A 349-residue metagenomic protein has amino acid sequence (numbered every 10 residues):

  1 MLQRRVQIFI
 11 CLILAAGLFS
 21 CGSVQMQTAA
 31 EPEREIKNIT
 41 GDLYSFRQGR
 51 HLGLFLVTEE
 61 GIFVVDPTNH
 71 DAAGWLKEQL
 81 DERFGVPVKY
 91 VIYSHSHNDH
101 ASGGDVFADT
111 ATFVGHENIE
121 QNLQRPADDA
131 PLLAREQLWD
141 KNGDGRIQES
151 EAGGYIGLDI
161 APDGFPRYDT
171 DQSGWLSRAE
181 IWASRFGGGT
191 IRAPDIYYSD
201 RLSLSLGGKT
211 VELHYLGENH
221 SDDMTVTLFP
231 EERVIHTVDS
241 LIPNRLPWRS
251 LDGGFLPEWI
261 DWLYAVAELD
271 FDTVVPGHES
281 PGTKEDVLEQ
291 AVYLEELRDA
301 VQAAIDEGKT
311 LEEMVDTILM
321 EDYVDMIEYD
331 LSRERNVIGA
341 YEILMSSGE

Functional and structural regions predicted by a protein language model:
M1-I10: Bacterial N-terminal signal peptides that target proteins for export
F9-S20: Bacterial N-terminal signal peptides
G22-Q25, A303-E349: C-terminal regulatory/interaction regions
E31, N38, P126-L216, D222 (+4 more regions): Metallo-beta-lactamase
R34-E78, T225-D239: Conserved beta-strand hairpin/beta-sheet module of binuclear metal-dependent hydrolase folds, prominently
E59-E60, D71-G115, P166: Active-site metal-binding motif and surrounding structural segment of the metallo-beta-lactamase
V65-P67, K89-H97, V114-E117, L216 (+3 more regions): Active-site neighborhood of phospho(di)ester-bond hydrolases with catalytic His/Asp-centered motifs
L228, V234, L256-K309, E313: Divalent-metal (often Zn2+) His-rich catalytic cores of metallo-beta-lactamase-fold enzymes
